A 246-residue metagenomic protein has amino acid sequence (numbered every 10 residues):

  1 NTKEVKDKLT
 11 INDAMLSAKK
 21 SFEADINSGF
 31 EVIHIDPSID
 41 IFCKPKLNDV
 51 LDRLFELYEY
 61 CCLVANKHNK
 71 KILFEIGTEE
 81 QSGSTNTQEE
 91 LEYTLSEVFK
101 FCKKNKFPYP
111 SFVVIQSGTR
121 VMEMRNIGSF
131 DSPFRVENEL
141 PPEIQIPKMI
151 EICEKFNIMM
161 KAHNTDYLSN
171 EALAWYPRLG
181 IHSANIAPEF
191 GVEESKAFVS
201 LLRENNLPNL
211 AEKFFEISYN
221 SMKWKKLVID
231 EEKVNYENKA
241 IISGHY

Functional and structural regions predicted by a protein language model:
T2-E151, F156-N157, T165: Helix-rich catalytic cores of soluble enzyme domains
I158-Y246: Flexible, acidic glycine-rich loops studded with aromatic residues
